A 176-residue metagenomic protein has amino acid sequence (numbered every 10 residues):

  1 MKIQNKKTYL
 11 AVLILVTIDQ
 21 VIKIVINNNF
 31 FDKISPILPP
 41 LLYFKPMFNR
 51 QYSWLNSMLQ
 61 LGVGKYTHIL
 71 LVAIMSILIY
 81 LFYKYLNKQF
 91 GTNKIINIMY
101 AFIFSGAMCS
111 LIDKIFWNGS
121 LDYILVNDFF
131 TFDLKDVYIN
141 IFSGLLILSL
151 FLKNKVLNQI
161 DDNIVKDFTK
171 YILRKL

Functional and structural regions predicted by a protein language model:
M1-L176: Alpha-helical transmembrane bundles and membrane-interface segments of multipass inner-membrane proteins
